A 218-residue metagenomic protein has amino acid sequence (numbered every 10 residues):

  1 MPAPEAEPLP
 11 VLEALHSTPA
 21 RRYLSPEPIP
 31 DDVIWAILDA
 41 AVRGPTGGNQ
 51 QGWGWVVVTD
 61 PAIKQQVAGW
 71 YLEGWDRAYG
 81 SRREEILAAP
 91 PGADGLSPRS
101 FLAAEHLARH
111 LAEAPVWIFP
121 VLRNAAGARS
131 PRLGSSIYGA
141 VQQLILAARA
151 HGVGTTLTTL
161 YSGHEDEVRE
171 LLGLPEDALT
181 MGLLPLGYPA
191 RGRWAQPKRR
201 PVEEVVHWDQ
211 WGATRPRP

Functional and structural regions predicted by a protein language model:
P2-E7, A20-R21, T180-P218: C-terminal helix-cap and adjacent tail motif
E7-E27: Generic N-terminal amphipathic, Lys/Arg-enriched alpha-helix
Y23-S25, G54, G154-T159: Short catalytic-loop micro-motif centered on adjacent basic/acidic residues
D39-V42, V116-L171: Small-aliphatic-rich amphipathic alpha-helix that forms the alpha element of a beta-alpha
R43-Q50: Glycine-rich phosphate/pyrophosphate-binding beta-alpha loops
G52-W53, A114-W117, T180-M181: Short, surface-exposed beta-edge/turn micro-motifs
V57-I137: Glycine/small-residue-rich phosphate/adenosyl-binding loop
D76-A88, L172-P197: A glycine-rich helix N-cap at a beta->alpha junction
